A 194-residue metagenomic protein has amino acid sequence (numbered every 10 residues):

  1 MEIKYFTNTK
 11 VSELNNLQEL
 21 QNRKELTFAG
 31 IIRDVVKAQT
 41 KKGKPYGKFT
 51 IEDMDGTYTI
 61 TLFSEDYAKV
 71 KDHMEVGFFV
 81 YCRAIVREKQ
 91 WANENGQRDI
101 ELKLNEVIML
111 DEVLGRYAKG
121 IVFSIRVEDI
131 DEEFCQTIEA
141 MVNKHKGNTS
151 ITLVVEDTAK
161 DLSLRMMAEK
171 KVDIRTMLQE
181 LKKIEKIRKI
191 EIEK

Functional and structural regions predicted by a protein language model:
M1-K194: Primarily single-stranded nucleic-acid-binding OB-fold modules
